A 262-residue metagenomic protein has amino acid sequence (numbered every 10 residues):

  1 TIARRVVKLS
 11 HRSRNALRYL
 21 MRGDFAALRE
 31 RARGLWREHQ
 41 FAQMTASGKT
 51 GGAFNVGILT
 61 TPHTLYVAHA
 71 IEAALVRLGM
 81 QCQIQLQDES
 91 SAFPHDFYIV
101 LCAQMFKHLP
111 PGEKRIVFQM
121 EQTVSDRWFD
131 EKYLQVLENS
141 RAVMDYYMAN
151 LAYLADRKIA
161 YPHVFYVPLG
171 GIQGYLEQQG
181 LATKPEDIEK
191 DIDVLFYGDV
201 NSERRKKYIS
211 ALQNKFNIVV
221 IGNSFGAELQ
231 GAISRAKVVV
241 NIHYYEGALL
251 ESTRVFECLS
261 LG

Functional and structural regions predicted by a protein language model:
T1-N55: Membrane-proximal basic amphipathic "stem/tether" segments
R37-H95, L101-E113, V117-G262: Nucleotide-sugar donor-binding catalytic core of glycosyltransferases
